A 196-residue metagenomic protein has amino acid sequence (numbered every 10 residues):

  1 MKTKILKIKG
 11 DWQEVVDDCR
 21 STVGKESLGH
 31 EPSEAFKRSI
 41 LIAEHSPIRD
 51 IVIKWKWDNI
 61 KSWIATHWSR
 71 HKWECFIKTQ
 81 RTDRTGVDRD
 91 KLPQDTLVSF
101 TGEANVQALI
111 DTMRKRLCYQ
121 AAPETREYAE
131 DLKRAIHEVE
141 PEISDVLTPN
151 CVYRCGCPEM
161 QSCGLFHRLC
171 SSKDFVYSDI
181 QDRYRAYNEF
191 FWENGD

Functional and structural regions predicted by a protein language model:
M1-D196: Family-specific signature for flavin-dependent thymidylate synthase
